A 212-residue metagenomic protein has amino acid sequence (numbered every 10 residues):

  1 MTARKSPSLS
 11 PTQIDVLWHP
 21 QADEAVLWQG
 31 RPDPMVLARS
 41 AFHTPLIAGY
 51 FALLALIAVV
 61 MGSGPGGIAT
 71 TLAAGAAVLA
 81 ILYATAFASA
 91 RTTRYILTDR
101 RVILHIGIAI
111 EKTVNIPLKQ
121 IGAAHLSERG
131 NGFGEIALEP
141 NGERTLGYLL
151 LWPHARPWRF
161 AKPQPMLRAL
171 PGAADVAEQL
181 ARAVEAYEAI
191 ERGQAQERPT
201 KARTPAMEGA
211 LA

Functional and structural regions predicted by a protein language model:
T2-G30: Short, charged cytosolic
A3-R4, F133-A212: A membrane-cytosol interface segment of integral membrane proteins
L27-Q29, I96, A137: Soluble periplasmic/extracytoplasmic beta-strand elements of cell-envelope proteins
W28, V102, V176: Residue-level signature of catalytic and energy-coupling elements of molecular machines, predominantly ATP/GTP-dependent
R31, G107-A109, L126-R129, N141: Surface loops and adjacent helix of pleckstrin homology
D33-P34, R144: Active-site/binding-pocket entry motifs
M35-T92, L211-A212: Alpha-helical transmembrane spans
V78-H125: Conserved beta-hairpin
